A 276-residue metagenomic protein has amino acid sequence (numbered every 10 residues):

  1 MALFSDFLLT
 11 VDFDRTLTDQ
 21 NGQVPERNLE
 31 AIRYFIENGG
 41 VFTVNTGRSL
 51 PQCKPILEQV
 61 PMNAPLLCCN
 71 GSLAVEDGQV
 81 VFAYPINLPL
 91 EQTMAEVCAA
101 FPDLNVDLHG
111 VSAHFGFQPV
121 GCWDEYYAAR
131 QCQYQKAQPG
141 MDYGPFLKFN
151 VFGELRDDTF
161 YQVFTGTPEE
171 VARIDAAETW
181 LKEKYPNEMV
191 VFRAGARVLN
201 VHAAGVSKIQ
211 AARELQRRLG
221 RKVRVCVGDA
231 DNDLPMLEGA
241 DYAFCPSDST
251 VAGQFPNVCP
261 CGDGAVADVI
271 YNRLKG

Functional and structural regions predicted by a protein language model:
L3-L8, V24-P25, L199-G276: Mg2+-dependent phosphoryl-transfer enzymes with acidic/Ser/Thr/Gly-rich catalytic loops
L3-T10, R27-G40, L181, R218: A short, Lys/Arg-enriched amphipathic alpha-helix followed by its capping loop at the start of a domain
S5, G39, N63, F146 (+3 more regions): Short, well-ordered alpha-helix to beta-strand connector turns
D12, T46, D229: Active-site glycine-centered loops adjacent to acidic/histidine catalytic or metal-binding residues that shape
N21-A128: Active-site phosphate-binding/coordination module
V81, D124-C132, K136, A240-F244 (+1 more regions): Active-site regions of enzymes building and remodeling cell-envelope glycoconjugates
L104, H109-V227, D231, M236: Conserved acidic, metal-coordinating active-site core of Asp-based, Mg2+-dependent phosphoryl-transfer enzymes
